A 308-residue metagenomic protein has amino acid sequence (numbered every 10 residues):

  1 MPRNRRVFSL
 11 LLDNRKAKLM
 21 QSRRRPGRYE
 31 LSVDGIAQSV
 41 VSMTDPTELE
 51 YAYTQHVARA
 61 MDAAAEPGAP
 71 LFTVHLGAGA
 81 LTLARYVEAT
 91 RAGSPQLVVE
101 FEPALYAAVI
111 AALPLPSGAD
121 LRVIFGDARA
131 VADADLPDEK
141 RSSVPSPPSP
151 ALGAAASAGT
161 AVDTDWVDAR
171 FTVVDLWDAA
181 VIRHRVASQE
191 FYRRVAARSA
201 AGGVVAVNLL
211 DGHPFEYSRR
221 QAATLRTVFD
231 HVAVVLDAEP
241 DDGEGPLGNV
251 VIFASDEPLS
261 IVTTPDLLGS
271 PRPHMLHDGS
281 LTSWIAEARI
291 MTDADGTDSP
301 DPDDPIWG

Functional and structural regions predicted by a protein language model:
M1-P67, Y86-T90: Rossmann-like AdoMet
P2-S22, Q38-T44, G243-G308: SAM/dcSAM-binding transferase cores
R25, A37, K140, H213 (+1 more regions): Residues that cap or initiate secondary-structure elements
R25-R28, P70, D168, G248: A structure-centric signal for secondary-structure junctions around beta-strands
G35, P103, D178, D256-P258: Non-catalytic surface loops within mature trypsin-like serine protease
I36-V40, W177-A180, V205, G212: A short, flexible beta-alpha/helix-coil linker loop
T44-A197, H213-E216, Q221-A222: The AdoMet/dcAdoMet-binding core of the Class I SAM-like
Q189-I261: C-terminal substrate-binding/active-site "lid" region of AdoMet-derived donor-dependent transferases
